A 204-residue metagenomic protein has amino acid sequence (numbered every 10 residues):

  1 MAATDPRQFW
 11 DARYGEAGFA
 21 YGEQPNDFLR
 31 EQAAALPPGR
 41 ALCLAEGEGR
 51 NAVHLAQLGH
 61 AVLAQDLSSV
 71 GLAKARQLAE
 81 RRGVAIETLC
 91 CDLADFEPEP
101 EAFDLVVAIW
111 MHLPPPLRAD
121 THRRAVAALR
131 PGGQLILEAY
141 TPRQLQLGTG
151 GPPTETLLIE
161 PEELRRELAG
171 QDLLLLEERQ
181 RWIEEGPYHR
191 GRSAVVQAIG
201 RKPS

Functional and structural regions predicted by a protein language model:
M1-L36: Conserved class I S-adenosyl-L-methionine
S68-V70: Conserved SAM/SAH-binding beta-strand->alpha-helix loop
R82-L93: Conserved SAM-binding strand-loop segment of SAM-dependent methyltransferases
F96-L105: A short acidic, Gly/Pro-enriched loop at the edge of an enzyme's catalytic core that lines a small-molecule cofactor
D104-R118: A short SAM/SAH-binding and catalytic strip from SAM-dependent methyltransferases
A119-P131: A short glycine-rich, Lys/Arg-flanked "PGG" loop and its adjoining helix->strand segment in the class I
G132-Y140: Conserved beta-strand signature within the Rossmann-like core of class I S-adenosyl-L-methionine
T156-E177: Short alpha-helix
